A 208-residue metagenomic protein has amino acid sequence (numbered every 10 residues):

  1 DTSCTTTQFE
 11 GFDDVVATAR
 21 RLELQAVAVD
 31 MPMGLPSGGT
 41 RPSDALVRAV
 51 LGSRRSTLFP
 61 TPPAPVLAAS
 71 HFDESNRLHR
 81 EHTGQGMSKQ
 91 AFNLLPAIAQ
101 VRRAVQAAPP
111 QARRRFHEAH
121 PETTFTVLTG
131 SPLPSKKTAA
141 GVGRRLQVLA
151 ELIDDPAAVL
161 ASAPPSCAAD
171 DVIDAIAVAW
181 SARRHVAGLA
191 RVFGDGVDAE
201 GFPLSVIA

Functional and structural regions predicted by a protein language model:
D1-I176, S181-A208: Phosphate- and other anionic-substrate recognition elements at nucleic-acid/protein interfaces
